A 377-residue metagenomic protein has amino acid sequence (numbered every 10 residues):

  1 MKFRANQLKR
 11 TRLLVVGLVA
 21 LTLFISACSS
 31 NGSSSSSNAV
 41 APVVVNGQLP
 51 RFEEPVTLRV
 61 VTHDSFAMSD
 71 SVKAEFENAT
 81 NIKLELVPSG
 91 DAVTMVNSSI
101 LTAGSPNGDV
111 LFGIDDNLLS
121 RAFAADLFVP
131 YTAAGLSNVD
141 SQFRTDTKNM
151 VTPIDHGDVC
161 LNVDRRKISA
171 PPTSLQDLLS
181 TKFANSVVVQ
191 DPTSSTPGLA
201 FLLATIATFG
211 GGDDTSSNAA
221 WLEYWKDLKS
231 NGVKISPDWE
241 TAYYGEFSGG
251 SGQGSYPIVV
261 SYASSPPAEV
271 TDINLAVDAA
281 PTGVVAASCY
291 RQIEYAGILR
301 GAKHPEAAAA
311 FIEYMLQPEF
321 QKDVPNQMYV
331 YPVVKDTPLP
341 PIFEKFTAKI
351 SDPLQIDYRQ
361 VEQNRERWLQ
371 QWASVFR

Functional and structural regions predicted by a protein language model:
T22-A27: C-terminal motif of bacterial Sec signal peptides marking the signal peptidase cleavage site
S29-A39: Bacterial lipoprotein signal-peptidase II cleavage site
A39-R121, S251, R377: Early extracytoplasmic/lumenal segment of secretory-pathway proteins
Q48-R51, P106-L111, V129-L161, Q176 (+1 more regions): A structural signal for short loop-to-beta-strand junctions that line the ligand-binding cleft of periplasmic/secreted
D116-L127, R144-T173, G198-T208, R291-G297: Periplasmic solute-binding protein
F128-S137, N149-P153, Q176-L179, P257 (+3 more regions): Short beta-strand->loop
A204-A287: Ligand-binding pocket segment of bilobal, Venus flytrap-like solute-binding proteins
Y290, A296-Q355: Mature extracytoplasmic/periplasmic domains
